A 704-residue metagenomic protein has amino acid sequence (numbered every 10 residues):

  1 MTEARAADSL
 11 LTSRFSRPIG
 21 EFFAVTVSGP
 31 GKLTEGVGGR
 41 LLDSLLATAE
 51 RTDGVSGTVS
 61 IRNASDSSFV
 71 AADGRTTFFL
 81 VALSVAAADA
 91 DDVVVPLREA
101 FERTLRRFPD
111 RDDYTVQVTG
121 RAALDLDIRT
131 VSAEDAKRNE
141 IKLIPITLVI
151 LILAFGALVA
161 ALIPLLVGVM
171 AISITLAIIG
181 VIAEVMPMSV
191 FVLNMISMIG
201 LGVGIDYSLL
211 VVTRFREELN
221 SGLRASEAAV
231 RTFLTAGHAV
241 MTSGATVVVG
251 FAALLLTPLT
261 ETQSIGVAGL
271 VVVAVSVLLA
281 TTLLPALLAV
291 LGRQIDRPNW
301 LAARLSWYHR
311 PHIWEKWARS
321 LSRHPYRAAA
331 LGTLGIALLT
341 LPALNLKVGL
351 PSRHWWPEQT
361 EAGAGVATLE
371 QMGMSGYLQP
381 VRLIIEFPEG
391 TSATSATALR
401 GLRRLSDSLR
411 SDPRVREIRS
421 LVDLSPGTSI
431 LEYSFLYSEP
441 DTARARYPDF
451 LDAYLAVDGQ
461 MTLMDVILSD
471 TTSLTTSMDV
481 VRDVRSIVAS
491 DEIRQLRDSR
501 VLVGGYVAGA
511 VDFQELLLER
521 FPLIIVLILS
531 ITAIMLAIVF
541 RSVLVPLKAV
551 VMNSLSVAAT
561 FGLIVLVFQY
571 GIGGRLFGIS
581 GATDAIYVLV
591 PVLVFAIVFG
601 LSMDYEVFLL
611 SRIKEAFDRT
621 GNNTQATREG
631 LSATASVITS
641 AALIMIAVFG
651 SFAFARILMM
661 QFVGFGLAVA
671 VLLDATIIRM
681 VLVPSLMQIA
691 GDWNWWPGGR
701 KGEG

Functional and structural regions predicted by a protein language model:
M1, V55, V85-V348, R494-V501 (+1 more regions): Membrane-embedded transmembrane helical bundles of large multi-pass transporters/channels
T2-F22, P30-A122, L350, H354-G574 (+2 more regions): Structured non-transmembrane domains adjacent to transmembrane bundles in polytopic membrane proteins
